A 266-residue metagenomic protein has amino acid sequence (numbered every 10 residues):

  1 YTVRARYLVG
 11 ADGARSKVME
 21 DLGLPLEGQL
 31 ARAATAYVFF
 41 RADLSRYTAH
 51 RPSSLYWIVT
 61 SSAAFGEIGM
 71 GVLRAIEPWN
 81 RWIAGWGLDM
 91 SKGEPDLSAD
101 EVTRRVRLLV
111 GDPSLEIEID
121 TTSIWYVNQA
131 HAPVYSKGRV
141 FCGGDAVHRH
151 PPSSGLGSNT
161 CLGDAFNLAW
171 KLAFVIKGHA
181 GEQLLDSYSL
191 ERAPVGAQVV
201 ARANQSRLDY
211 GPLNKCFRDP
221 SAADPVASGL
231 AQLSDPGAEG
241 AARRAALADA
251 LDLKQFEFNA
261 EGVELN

Functional and structural regions predicted by a protein language model:
Y1-Y7: Core beta-strand elements of the Rossmann-like FAD/NAD(P) dinucleotide-binding domain in flavoenzyme oxidoreductases
V3, S114, G138: Structured loop/turn residues at beta-strand edges in well-structured enzyme cores
Y7-V127: Conserved FAD-binding catalytic core of PHBH/FMO-like flavoproteins
G10, I119, W125-Q205: Conserved mid-domain beta->alpha element of the FAD-binding
V18-M19, T48, H150-P151, A197 (+1 more regions): Short helix/loop capping segments that flank catalytic or ligand/cofactor-binding pockets
L88-K92, L156, S206: Conserved short loop/turn motifs at secondary-structure junctions
K92-D96, S158, G178, G237: Hydrophobic alpha-helical scaffolding
R104, L108, F174-N266: Helical substrate-recognition/capping region of FAD-dependent monooxygenase/halogenase enzymes
